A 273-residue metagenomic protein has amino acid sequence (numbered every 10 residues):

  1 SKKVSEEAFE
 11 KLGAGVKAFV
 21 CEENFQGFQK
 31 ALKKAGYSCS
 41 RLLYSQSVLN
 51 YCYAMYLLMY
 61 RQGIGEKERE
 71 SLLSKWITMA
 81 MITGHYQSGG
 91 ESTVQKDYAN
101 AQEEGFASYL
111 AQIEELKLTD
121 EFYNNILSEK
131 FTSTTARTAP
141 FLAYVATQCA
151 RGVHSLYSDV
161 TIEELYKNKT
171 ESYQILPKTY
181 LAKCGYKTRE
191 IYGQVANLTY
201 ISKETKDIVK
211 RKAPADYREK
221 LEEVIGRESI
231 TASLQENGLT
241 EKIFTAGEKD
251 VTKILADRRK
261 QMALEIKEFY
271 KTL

Functional and structural regions predicted by a protein language model:
S1-I126: A cross-family structural signal marking well-folded subdomains
K2-V4, G63-G65, H85-Y86, A182-C184 (+2 more regions): Short conserved micro-motifs at the rims of enzyme active sites and ligand-binding pockets
C21, F25, S45-V48, E66 (+5 more regions): Active-site-proximal structural scaffolding
L58-R61, M79-T83, K178-A182, E204-R211 (+2 more regions): Short, well-ordered loop/turn and helix-capping segments at boundaries between secondary-structure elements and domains
M81-S172, Y180: Intrinsically disordered, low-complexity N-proximal targeting/linker segments that flank membranes
E163-N197: Histidine-centered nuclease catalytic patch
Y192-E223: Short Cys/His-centered divalent metal-binding micro-motifs
G226, I230-L273: C-terminal, well-folded lobe of enzymatic/effector domains
